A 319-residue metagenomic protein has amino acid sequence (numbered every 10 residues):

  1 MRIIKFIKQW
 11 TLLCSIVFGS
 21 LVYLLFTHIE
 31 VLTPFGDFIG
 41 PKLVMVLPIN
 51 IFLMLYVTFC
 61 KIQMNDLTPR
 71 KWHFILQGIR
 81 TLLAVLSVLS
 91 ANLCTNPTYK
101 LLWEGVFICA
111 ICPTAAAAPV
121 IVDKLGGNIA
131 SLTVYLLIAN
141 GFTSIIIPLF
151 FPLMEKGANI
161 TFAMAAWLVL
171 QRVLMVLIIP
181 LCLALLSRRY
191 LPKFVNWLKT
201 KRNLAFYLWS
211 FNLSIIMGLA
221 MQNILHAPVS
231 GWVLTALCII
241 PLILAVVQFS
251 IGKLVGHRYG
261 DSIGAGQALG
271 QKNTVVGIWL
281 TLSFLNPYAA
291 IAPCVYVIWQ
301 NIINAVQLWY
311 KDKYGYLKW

Functional and structural regions predicted by a protein language model:
M1-W319: Alpha-helical transmembrane segments of multi-pass small-molecule/ion transporters
